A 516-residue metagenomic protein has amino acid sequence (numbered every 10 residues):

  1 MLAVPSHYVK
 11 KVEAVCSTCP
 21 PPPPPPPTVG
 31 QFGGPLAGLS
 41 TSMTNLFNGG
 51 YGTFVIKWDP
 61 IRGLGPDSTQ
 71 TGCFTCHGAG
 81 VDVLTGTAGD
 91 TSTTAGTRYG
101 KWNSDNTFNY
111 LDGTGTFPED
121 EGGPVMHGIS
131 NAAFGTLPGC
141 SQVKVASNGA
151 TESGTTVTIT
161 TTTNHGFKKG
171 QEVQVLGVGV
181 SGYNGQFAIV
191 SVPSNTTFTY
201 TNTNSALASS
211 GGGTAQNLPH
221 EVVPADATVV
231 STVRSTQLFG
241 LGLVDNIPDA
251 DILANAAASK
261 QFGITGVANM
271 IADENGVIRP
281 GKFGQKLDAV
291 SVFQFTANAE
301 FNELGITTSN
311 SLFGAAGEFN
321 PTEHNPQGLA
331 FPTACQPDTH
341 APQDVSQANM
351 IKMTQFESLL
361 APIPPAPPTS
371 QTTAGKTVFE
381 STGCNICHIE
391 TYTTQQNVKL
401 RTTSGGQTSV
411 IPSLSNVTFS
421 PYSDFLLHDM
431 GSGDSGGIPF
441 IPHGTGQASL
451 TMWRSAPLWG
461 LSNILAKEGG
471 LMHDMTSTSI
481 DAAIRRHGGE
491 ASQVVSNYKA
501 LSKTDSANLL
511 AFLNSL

Functional and structural regions predicted by a protein language model:
V4-Q142, Q216-L516: Periplasmic c-type cytochrome electron-transfer domains
Q142-P219: Small/polar beta-strand repeat architecture
